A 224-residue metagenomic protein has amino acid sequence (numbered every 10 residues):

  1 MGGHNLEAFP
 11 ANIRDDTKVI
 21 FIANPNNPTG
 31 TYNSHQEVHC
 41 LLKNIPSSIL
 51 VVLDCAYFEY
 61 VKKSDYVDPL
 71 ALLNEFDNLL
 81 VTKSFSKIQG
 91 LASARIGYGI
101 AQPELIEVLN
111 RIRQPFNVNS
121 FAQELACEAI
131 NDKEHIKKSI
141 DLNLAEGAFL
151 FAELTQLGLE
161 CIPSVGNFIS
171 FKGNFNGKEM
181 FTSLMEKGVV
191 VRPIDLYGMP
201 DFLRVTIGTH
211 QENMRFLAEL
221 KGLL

Functional and structural regions predicted by a protein language model:
G3, S93, V165, G198-D201: Short acidic/glycine-enriched loop/turn segments that link adjacent beta-strands
H4-D16, P28-V51, C55-S86: Active-site pre-lysine segment of PLP-dependent enzymes
V19-P25, V51-C55, I162-S164: Short beta-strands and strand-loop turn motifs
Q36, S183-K187, L196-L224: PLP-dependent enzyme catalytic core of the Aspartate aminotransferase-like
N78-I162: PLP-dependent aminotransferase class I/II
A101, F171-F175, I207-T209: Short beta-strand-to-loop capping motifs
L144, E153-K187, L203: Conserved PLP-binding catalytic core of the aspartate aminotransferase-like
